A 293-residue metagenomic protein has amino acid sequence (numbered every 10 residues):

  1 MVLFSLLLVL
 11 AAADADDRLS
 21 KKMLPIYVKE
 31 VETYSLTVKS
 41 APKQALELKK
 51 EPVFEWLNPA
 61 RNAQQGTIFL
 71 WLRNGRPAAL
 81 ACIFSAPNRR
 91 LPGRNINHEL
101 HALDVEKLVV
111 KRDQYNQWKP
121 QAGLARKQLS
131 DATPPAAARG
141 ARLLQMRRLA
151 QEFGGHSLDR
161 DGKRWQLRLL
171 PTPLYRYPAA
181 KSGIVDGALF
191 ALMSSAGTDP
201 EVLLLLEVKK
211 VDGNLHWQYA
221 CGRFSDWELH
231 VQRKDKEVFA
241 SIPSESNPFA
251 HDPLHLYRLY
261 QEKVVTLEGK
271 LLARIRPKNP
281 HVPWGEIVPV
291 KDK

Functional and structural regions predicted by a protein language model:
M1-V9: Bacterial N-terminal signal peptides
D14-E47, L57, A81-P178, P200-D292: Polybasic, proline/glycine-rich intrinsically disordered low-complexity segments
L46-I83, P173-E201: Exposed beta-strand-loop-beta-strand "reactive/processing" segments of non-cytosolic proteins
